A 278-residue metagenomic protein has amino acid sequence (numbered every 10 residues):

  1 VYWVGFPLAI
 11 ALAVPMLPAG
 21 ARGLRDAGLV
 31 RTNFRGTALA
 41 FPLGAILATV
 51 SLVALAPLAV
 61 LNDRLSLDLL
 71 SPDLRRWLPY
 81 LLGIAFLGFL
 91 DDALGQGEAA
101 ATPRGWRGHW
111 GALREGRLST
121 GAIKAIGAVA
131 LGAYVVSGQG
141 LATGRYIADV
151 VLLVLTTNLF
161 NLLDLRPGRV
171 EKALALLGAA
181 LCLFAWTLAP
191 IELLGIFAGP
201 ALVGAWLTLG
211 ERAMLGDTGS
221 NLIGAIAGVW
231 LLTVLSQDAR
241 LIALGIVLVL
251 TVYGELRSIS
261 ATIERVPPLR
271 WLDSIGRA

Functional and structural regions predicted by a protein language model:
V1-A261: "…together with the soluble PPM/PP2C metallo-phosphatase catalytic core" -> "…together with the soluble PPM/PP2C
A261-A278: Short, highly charged, low-complexity non-transmembrane loops/tails of multi-pass membrane proteins
